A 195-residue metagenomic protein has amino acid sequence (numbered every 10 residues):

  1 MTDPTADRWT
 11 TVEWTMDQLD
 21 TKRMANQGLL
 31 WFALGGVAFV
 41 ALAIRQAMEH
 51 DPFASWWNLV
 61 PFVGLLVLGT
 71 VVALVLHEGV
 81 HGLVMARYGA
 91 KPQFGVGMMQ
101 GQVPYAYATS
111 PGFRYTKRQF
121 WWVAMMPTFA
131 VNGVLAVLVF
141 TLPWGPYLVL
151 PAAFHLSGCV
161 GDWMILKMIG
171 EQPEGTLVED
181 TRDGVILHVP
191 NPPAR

Functional and structural regions predicted by a protein language model:
M1-E49, P104-V189: Metalloprotease/metallohydrolase-associated module, dominated by Zn2+-dependent proteases
H50, P192-R195: Terminal, membrane-proximal amphipathic helices and intrinsically disordered targeting/regulatory segments
P52-A54: Membrane-interfacial helix-loop-helix connectors in multipass membrane proteins
W56, P61-Y88, V160-W163: Hydrophobic alpha-helical membrane-embedded segments
E78-F113: Small-residue-rich helix-interface/hinge motifs
